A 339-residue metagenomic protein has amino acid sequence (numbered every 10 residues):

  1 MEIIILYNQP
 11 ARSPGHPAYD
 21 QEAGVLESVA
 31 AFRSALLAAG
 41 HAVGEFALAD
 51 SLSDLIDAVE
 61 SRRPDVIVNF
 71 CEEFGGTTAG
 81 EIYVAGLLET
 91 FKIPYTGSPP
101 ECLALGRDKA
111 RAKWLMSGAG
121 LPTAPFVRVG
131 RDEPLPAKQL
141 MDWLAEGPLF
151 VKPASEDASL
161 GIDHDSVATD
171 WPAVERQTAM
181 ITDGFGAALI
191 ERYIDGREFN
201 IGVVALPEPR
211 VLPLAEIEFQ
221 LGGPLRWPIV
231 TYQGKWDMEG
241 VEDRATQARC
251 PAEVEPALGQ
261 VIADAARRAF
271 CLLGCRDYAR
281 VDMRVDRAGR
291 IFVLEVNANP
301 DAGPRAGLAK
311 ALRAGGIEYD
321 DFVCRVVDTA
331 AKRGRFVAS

Functional and structural regions predicted by a protein language model:
M1-T96, P100-E101, L105-R107, R111 (+3 more regions): ATP-binding N-terminal substructure of ATP-dependent carboxylate-amine bond-forming enzymes
M1-Y7, V59-R63, L103-L189, D195-R197 (+1 more regions): Active-site nucleotide/adenylate-binding loops and adjacent lid/helix of ATP-dependent enzymes
P10-A11, E208, E218, A298: Short, glycine/serine-rich, charged loops/turns that create anion-binding and catalytic segments at active sites
P14-Y19, L160-D163, A306-L308: Short acidic, glycine/proline-rich loop/turn micro-motifs
V43, P94-Y95, T123, L149 (+1 more regions): Hydrophobic beta-strand scaffold residues
L115-G120, E253-S339: ATP-dependent carboxylate activation and anion-phosphoryl transfer catalytic cores that bind Mg-ATP to form
D170-D264, R287-F292: Phosphate-binding site of ATP-dependent enzymes
